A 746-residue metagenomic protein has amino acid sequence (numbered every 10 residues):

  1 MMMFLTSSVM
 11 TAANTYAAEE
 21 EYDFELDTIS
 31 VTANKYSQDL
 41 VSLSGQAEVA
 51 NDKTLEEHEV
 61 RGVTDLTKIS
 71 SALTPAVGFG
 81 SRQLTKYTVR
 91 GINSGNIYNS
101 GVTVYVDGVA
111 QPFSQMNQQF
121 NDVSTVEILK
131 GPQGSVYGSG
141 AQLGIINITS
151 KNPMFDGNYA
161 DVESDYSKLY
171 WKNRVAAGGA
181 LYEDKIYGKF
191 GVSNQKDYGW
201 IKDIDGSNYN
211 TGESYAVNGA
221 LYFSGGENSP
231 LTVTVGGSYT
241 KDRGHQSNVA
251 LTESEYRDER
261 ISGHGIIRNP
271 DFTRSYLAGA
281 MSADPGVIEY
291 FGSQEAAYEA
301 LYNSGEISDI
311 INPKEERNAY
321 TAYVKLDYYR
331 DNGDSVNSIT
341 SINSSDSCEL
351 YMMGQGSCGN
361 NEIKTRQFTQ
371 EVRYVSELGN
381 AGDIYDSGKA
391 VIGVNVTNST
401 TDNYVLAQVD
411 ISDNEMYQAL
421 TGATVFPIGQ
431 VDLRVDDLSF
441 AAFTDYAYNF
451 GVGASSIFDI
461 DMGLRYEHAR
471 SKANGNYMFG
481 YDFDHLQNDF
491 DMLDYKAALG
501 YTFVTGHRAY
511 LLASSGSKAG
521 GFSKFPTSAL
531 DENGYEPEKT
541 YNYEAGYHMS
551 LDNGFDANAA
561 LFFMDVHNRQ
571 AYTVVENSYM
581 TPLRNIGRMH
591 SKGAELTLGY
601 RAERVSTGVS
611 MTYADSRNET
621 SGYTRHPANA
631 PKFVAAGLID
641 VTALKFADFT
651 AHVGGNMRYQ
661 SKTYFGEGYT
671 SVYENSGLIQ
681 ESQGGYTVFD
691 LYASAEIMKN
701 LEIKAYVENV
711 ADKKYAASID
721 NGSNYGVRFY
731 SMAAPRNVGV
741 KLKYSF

Functional and structural regions predicted by a protein language model:
T32, T64, K68-V109, S124: Extracytoplasmic beta-strand/coil segments of soluble accessory domains associated with Gram-negative outer-membrane
K86-R90, T125-I128, G140-E163, V175-A177: N-terminal periplasmic accessory domains that precede and gate Gram-negative outer-membrane beta-barrel machines
D107-P132: Short acidic/polar hinge/loop motifs at secondary-structure boundaries that mediate gating or recognition
D165-D197, I201, D205-S247, E253-E259 (+10 more regions): Transmembrane beta-barrel wall of Gram-negative outer-membrane proteins
Y222-S224, S229, Y374-S376, S387-V391 (+3 more regions): Structural signature of Gram-negative outer-membrane beta-barrels, strongest in the C-terminal barrel of TonB-dependent
K325-Y329, V336-S341, S347-Y351, T502-S514 (+3 more regions): Membrane-embedded beta-barrel scaffold of Gram-negative outer-membrane proteins
G379-I384, K389, V452-A454, F458-I460 (+5 more regions): Gram-negative outer-membrane beta-barrel transporters
F562-H567, Y659-G668, S694-F746: C-terminal beta-signal and adjacent terminal beta-strands/loops of Gram-negative outer-membrane beta-barrel proteins
